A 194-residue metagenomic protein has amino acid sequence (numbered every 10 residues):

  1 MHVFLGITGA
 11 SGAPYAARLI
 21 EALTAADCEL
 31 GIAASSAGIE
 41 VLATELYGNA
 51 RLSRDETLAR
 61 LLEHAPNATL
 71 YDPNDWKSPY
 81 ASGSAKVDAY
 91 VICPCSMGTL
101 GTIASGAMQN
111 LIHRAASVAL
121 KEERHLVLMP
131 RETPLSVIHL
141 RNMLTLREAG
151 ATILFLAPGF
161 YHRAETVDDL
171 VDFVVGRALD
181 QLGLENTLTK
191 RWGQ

Functional and structural regions predicted by a protein language model:
M1-L126, T133-Q194: A cross-family phosphate/adenosyl-ligand binding-site feature
